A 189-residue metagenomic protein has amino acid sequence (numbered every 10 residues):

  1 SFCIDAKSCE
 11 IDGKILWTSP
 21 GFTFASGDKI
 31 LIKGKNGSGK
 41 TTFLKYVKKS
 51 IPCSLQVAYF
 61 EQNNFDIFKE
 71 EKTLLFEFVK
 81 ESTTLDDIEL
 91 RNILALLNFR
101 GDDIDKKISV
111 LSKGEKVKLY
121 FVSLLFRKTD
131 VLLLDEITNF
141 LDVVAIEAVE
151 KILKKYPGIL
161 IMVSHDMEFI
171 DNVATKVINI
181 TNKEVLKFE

Functional and structural regions predicted by a protein language model:
F2-E189: ABC ATP-binding cassette signature C-motif
